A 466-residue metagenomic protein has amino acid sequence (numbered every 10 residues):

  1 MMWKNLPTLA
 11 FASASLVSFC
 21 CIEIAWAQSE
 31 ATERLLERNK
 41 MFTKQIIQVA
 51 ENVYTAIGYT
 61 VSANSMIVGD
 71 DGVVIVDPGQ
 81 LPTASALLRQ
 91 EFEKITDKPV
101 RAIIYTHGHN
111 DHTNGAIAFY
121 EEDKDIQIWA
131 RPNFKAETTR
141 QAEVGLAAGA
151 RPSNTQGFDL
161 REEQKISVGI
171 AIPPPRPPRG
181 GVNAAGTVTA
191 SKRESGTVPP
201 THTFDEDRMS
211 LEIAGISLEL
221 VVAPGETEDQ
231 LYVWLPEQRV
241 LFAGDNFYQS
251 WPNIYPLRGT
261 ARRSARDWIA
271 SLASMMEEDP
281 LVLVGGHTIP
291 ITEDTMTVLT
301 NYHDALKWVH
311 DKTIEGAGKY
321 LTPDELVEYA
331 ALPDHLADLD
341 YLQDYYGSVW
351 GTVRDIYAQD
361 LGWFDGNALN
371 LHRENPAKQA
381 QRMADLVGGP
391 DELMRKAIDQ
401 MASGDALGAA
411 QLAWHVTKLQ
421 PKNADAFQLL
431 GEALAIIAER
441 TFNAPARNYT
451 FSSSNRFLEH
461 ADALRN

Functional and structural regions predicted by a protein language model:
M1-S13: Bacterial N-terminal signal peptides that target proteins for export
A10-E23: Bacterial N-terminal signal peptides
Q28-L35, L146-T155, L160, S167 (+4 more regions): Accessory terminal helices/loops
F42, I46-V49, D71-G72, T83-A130 (+1 more regions): Active-site metal-binding motif and surrounding structural segment of the metallo-beta-lactamase
T43-K94, Y232-L235, R239-D245: Conserved beta-strand hairpin/beta-sheet module of binuclear metal-dependent hydrolase folds, prominently
A56-G58, D71-I103, Q141-A142, A148-R151 (+3 more regions): Pre-active-site segment of Zn-dependent metallo-hydrolases
G72-V74, Q80-P82, K192, V198 (+2 more regions): Metallo-beta-lactamase
A84, A116, Y120-L241: Hydrophobic, small-residue-rich alpha-helical packing segments that form membrane-like cores
